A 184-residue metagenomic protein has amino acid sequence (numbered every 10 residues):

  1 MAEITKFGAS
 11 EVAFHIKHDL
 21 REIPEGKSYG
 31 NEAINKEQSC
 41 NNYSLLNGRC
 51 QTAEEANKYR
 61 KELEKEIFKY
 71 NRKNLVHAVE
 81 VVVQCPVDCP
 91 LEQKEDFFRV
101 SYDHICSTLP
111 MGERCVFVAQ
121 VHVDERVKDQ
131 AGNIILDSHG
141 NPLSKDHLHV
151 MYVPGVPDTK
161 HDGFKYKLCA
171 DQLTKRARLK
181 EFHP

Functional and structural regions predicted by a protein language model:
M1-P184: N-terminal nicking endonuclease/strand-transfer module with a His-rich metal-binding environment and a catalytic Tyr
